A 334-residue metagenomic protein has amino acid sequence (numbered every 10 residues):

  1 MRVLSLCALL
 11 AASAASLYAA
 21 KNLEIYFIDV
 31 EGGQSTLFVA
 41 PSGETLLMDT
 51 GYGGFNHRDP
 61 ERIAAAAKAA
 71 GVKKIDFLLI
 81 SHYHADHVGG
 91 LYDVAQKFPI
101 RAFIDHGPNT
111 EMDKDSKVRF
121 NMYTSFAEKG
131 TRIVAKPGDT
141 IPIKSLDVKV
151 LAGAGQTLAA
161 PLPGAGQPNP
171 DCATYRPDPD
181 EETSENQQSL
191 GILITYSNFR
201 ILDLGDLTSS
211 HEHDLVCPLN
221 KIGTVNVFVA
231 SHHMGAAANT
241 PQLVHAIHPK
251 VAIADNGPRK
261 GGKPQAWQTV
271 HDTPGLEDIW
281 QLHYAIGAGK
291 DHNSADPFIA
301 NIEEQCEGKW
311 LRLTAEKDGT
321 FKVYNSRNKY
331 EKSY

Functional and structural regions predicted by a protein language model:
V3-S13: Sec-dependent N-terminal signal peptides
L6, L17-Y334: Non-globular, low-confidence helical/coil segments that flank catalytic cores
